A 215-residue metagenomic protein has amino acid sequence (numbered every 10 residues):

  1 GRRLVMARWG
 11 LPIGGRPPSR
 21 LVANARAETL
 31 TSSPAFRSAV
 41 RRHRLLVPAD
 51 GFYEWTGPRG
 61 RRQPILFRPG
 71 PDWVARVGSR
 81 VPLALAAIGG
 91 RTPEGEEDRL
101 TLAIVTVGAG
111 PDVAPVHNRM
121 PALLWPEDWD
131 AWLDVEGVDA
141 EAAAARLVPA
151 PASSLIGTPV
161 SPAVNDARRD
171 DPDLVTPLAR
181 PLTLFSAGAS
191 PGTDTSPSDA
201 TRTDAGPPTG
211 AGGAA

Functional and structural regions predicted by a protein language model:
G1-R44, V77-P82, A86, A215: Short, His- and charge-rich active-site/binding loops that engage polyanionic ligands
L11-G14, G60-P93, A109: Short edge-strand/loop segments of extracellular domains
S19-A25, E94-T101: Short, basic/aromatic beta-hairpin or loop at an interaction surface
R26-L30, L100-V107: Short, structured beta-strand/loop micro-motifs enriched in basic residues and often containing a Trp
T31-R42, Y53-G57, G110-V113: Short helix-to-loop capping/linker segments positioned immediately adjacent to catalytic or ligand/cofactor-binding
W55-R62, L133: Cytochrome P450 core scaffold surrounding the K-helix E-X-X-R motif and the conserved "meander" helix-loop region
E97, V105-A215: C-terminal accessory segment of soluble enzyme catalytic cores
